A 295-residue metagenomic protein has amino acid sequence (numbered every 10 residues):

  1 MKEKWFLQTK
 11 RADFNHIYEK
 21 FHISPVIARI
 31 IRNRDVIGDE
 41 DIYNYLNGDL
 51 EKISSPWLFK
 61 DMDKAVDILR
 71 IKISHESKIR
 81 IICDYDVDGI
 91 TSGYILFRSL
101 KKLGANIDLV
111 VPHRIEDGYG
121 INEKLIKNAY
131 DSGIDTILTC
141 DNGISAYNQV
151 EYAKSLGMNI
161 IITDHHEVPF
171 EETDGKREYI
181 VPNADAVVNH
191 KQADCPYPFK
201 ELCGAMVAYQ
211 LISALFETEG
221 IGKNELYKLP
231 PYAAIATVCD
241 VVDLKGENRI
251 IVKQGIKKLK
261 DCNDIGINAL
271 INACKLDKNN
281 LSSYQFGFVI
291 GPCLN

Functional and structural regions predicted by a protein language model:
M1-L294: Replace "Mg2+/Mn2+-dependent" with "divalent metal-dependent
